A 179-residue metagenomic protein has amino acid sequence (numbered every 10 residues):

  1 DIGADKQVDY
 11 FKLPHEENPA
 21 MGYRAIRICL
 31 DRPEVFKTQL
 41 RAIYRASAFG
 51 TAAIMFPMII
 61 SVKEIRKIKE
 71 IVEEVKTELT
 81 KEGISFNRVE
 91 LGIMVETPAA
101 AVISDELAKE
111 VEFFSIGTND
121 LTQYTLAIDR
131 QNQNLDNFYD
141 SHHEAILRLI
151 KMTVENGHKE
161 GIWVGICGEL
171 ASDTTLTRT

Functional and structural regions predicted by a protein language model:
D1-T179: Conserved alpha/beta-domain cores
